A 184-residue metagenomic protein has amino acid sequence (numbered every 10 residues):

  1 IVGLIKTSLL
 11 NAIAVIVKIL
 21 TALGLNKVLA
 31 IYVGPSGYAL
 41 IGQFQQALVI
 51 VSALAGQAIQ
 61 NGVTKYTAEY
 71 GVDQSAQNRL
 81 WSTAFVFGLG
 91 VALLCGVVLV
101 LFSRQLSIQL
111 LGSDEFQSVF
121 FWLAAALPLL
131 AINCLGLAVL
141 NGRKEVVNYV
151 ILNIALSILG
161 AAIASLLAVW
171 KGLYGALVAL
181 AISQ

Functional and structural regions predicted by a protein language model:
I1-A22, S75, S82: N-terminal membrane topogenesis motif
I1-V2, V33-G37, V51-V86, N141-N148: Transmembrane-helix boundary and interhelical linker motifs in polytopic inner-membrane proteins
I16, S82-L111, A162, V169: Alpha-helical transmembrane segments of multi-pass membrane transport and lipid-handling proteins
L20-L25, G42-G71, G88-L89, L127-L135: Small-residue-rich midsections of specific transmembrane alpha-helices
L29-V49, Q117, V178: Interfacial/gating helices of multi-pass transporter permease domains
V97, L101, G112-G136, V150-I154 (+1 more regions): Alpha-helical transmembrane segments of multi-pass membrane proteins
Q117, F121, I151-Q184: Hydrophobic alpha-helical transmembrane segments
P128-L152, L166, W170, Y174: Membrane-interface junctions at transmembrane-helix termini in multi-pass inner-membrane proteins
